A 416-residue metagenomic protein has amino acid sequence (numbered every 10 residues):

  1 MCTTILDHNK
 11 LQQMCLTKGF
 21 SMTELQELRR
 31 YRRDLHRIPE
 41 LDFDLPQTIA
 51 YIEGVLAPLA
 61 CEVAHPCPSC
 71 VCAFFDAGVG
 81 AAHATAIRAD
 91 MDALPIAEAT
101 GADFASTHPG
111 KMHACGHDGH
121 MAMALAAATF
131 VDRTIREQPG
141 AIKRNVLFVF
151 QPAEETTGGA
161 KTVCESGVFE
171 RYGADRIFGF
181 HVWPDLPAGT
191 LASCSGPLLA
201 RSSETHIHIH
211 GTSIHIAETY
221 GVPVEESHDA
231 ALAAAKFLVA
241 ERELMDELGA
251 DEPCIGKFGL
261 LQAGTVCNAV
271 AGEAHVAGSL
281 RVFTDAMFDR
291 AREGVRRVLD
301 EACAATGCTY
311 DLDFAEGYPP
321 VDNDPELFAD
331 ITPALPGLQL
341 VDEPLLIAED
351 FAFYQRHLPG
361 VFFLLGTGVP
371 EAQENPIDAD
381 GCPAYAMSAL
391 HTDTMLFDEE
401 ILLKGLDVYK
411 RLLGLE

Functional and structural regions predicted by a protein language model:
I5, I216, G221, A231-E416: Metal-dependent amide/peptide-bond hydrolase catalytic core, centered on the "pita-bread" metallohydrolase fold
I5-D7, L11-H113, A122, T129 (+1 more regions): Acidic/His- and Gly-rich active-site-bordering loop/insert found across diverse amide/peptide-bond hydrolases
H36-I38, H113, H117-H120, H181 (+3 more regions): Histidine-centered active-site/metal-ligand motif
F74, L94-P95, A102-M112, G119 (+2 more regions): Histidine/acidic-residue-rich, glycine-tolerant segments that coordinate divalent metal ions
D76, D90-D92, Q151, H208-T212 (+3 more regions): Solvent-exposed residues in well-ordered beta-strands and their adjoining turns, especially edge/terminal strands
I96-D103, G196-R201, Q373-S388: Short, flexible, mixed-charge acidic loops at enzyme active sites
S106-C115, T392-E400: Short pre-catalytic strand/loop immediately N-terminal to key active-site residues, enriched for Gly-Thr
